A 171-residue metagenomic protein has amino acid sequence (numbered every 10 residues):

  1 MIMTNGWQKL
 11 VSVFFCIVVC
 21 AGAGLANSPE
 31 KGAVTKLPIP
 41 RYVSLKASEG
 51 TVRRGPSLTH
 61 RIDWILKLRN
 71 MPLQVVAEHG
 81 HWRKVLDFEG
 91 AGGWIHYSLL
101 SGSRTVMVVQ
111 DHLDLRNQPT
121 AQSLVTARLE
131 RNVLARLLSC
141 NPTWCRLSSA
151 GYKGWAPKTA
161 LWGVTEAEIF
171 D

Functional and structural regions predicted by a protein language model:
M1-W7: N-terminal secretory signal peptides that target proteins for export/translocation
V11-G22: Bacterial N-terminal signal peptides
A26-R54, I65-R69, V76-H79, R83-P119 (+3 more regions): SH3-family beta-barrel domains
S57: Intrinsically disordered, low-complexity polar regions and short flexible loop motifs
R61-I62: Beta-strand-rich domains and repeat architectures in extracellular enzymes and scaffolds, especially beta-propellers
